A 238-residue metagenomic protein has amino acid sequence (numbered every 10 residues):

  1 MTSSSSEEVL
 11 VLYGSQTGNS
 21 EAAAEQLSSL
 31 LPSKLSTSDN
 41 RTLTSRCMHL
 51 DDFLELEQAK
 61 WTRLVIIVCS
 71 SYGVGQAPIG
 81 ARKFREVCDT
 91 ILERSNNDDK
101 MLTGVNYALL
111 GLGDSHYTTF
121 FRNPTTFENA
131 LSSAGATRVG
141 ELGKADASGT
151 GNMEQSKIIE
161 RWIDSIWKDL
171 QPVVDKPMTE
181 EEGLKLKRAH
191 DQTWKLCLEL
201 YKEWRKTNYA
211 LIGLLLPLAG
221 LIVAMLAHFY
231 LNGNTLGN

Functional and structural regions predicted by a protein language model:
T2-E7, Y13, G18-N19, R41-T42 (+2 more regions): FMN-binding flavodoxin-like domain, especially the glycine-rich phosphate-binding loop
E8-T37: Short, charged N-terminal beta->alpha structural module
R46-E55: Short acidic loop-to-helix transition motifs that present clustered carboxylates
